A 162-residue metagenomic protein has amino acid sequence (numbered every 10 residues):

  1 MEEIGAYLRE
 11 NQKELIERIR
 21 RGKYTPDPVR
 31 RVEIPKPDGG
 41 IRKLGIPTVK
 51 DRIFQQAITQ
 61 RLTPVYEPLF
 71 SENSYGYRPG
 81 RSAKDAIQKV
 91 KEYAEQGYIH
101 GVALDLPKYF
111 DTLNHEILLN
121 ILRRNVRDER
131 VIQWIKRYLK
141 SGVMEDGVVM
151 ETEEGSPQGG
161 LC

Functional and structural regions predicted by a protein language model:
M1-E2, P35-L44, S71-N73: Glycine-/proline-rich flexible loop or hinge segments
E3-T25: Amphipathic alpha-helical blocks
Q12, I16, V29-R31, I41-K43: A common structural microfeature
R18-K23, D27-V32, P37, E72-N73 (+2 more regions): Conserved polymerase palm-domain catalytic core
I41-F70, E154-C162: Conserved pre-motif C helix in the palm subdomain of viral-like polymerases
